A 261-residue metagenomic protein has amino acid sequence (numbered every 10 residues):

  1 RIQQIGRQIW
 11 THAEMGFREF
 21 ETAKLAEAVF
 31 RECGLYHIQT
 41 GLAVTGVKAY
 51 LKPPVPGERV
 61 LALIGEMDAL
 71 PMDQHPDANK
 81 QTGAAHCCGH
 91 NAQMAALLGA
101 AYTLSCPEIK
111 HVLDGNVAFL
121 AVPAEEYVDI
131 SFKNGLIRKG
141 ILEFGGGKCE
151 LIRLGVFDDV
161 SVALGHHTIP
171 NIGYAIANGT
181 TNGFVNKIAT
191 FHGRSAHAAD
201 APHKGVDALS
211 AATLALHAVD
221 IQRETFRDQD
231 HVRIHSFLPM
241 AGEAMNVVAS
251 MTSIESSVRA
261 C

Functional and structural regions predicted by a protein language model:
R1-C87, N91-A118, P123-A124: Acidic/His- and Gly-rich active-site-bordering loop/insert found across diverse amide/peptide-bond hydrolases
I9, L151, S256: Residue-level signal for inorganic ion chemistry
F17, E21, L25, A92-A95 (+7 more regions): Conserved active-site and cofactor/substrate-binding residues in soluble primary-metabolism enzymes
V55-V60, T82, H111-V117, G146-G147 (+3 more regions): Short coil/turn connectors at secondary-structure junctions
L70-Q74, Y127-S131, V247: Short acidic/His/Gly/Ser-rich catalytic and metal-binding motifs that mark active-site loops of diverse hydrolases
Q81-S131, V185-F191, H197-Q222, I254-V258: Alpha-helical metal-binding/catalytic segments enriched in His/Glu/Asp
A95-G179: Acidic/histidine-rich catalytic neighborhood of metal-dependent amide-processing enzymes
F157-C261: Midchain, well-structured core segments that form catalytic/ion-binding scaffolds
